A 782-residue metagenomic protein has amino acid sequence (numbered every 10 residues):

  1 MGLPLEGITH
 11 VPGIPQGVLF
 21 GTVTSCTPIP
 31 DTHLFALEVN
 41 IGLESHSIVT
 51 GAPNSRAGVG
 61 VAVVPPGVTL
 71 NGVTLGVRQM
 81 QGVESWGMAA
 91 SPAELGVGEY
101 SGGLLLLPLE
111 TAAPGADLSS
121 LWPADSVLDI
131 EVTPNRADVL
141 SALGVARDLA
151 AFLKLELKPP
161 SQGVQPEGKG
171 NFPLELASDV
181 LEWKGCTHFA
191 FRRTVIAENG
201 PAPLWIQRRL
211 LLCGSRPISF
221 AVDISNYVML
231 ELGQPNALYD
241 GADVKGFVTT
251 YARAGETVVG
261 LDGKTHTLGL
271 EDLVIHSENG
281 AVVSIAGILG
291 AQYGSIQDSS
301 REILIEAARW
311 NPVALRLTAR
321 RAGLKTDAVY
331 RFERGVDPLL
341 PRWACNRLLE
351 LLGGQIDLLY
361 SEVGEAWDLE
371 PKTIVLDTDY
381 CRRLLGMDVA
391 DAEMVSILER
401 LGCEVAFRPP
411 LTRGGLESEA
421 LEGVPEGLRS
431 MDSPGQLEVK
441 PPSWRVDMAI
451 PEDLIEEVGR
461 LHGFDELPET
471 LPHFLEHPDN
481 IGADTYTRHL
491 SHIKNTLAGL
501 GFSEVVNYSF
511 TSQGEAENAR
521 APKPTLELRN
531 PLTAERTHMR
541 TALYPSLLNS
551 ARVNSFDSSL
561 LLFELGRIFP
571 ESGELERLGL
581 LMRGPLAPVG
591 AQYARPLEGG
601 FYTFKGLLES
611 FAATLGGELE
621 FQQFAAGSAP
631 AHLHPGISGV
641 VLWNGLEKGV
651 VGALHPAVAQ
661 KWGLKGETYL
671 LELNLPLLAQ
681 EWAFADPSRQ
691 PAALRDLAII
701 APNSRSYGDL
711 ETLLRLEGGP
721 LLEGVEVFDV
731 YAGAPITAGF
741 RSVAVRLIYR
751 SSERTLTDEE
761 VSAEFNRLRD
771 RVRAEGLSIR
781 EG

Functional and structural regions predicted by a protein language model:
M1-G163, N279, L304, R320-G323 (+5 more regions): Phosphate-backbone binding interfaces of nucleic-acid-interacting proteins
E6, F20-V49, R208, S225-I296: Conserved mixed alpha/beta core segments that line enzyme active sites in large multi-domain catalysts
P12-G17, P166, V228-L230, K440 (+4 more regions): Beta-rich nucleic-acid/ligand-interaction surfaces
P28-P30, L153, K158-E256, P570: Glycine/proline-enriched, intrinsically flexible loops and inter-domain linkers
G144, I374-F407, G435-L560, R695 (+2 more regions): Extended, well-folded interaction surfaces typified by the phenylalanyl-tRNA synthetase beta subunit core
N199, H266-K372: Conserved catalytic alpha/beta cores of large enzymes that bind or transform nucleotide phosphates and polynucleotides
R383, R400-C403, Q436, V589-G782: A carboxyl-terminal module marker
R413-G414, E422-P425: Glycine-biased, low-complexity coil/linker segments
